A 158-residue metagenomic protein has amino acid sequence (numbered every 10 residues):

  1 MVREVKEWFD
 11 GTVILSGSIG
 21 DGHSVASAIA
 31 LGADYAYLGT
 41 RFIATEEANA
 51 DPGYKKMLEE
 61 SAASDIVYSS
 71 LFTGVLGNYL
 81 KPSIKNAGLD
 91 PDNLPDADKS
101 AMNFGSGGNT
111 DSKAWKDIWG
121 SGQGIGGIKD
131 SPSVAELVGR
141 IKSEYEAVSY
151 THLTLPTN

Functional and structural regions predicted by a protein language model:
M1-I14, G20-L153: Conserved active-site-proximal phosphate/metal-binding subdomains
T154-N158: A short, hydrophobic C-terminal helix/tail in secreted or cell-surface proteins
